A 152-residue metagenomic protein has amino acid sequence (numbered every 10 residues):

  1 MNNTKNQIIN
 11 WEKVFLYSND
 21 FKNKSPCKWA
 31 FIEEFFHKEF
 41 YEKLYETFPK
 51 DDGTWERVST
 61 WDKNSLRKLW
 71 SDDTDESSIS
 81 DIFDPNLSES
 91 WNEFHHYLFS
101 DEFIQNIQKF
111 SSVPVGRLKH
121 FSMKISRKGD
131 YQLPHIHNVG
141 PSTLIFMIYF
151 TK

Functional and structural regions predicted by a protein language model:
M1-V14: N- or domain-start disorder-to-order transition segments that initiate the globular core
I9, S18-N106: Non-heme Fe(II)/2-oxoglutarate
Y17-D20, L133-H135: Catalytic micro-motifs at enzyme active sites that drive phosphoryl/nucleotidyl and oxygen chemistry
S80-K152: Catalytic core of non-heme Fe(II) oxygenases with the double-stranded beta-helix
